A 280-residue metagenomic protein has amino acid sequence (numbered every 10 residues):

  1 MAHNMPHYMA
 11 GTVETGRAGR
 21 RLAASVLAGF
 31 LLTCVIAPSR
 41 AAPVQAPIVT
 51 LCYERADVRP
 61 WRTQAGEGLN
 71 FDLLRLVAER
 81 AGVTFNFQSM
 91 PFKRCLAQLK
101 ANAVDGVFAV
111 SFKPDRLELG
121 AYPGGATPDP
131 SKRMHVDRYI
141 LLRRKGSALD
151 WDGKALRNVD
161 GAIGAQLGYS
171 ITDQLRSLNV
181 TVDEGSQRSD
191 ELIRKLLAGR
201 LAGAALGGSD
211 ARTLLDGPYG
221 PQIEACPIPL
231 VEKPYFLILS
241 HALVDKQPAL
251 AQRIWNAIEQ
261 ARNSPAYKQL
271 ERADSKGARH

Functional and structural regions predicted by a protein language model:
A42-E118, V182-G185: Extracytoplasmic small-molecule ligand-binding "clamshell" domains of the periplasmic binding protein/Venus flytrap
P47-T63, D150-Y169, E259: Short loop->beta-strand "edge-of-pocket" segments that line small-molecule binding or catalytic clefts across diverse
E54-R55, K132-R138, G217-W255, G277-R279: Periplasmic-binding protein-like
D72-R80, K145-L149, V159-A162, I238-G277: Extended ligand-binding regions for polar small-molecule ligands
L73-V83, K132, G153-R157, A165-R188 (+2 more regions): Ligand-binding cleft/hinge of the Venus flytrap
Q88-R157, L230: Acidic, polar ligand-binding/catalytic clefts
K93-V107, R176-S177, D190-D210, G217-P218: Short helices/loops that flank or line small-molecule/ion binding pockets
V110-A121, A202-V231: A ligand-binding cleft/hinge motif common to bilobed small-molecule-binding domains
